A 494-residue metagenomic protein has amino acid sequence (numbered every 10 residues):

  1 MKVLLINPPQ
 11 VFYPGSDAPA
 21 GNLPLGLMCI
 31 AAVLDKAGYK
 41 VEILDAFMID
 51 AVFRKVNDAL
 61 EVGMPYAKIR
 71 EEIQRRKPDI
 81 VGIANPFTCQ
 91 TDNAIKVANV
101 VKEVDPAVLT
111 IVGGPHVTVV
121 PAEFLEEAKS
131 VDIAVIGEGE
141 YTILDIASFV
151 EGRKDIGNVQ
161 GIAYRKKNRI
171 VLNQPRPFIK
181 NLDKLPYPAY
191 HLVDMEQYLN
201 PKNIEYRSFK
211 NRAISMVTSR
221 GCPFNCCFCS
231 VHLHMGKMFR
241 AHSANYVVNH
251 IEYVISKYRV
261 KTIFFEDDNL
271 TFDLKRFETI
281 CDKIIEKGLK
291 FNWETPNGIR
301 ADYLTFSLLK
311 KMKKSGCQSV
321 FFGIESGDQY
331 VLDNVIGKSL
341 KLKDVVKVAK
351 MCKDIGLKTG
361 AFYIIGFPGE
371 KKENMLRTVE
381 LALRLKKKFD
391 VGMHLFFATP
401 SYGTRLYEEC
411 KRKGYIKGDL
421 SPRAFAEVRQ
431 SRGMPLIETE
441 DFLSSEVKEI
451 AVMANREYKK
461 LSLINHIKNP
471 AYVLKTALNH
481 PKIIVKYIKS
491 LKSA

Functional and structural regions predicted by a protein language model:
V3-L4, P9-D17, V159, R165-S215: N-terminal [4Fe-4S]-dependent radical SAM core
L5, R70, D79, T404-A494: Radical SAM enzyme core and accessory elements
N7, I43-M48, L233, Y363 (+1 more regions): Residue-level recognition of beta-strand->loop/alpha-helix junctions
G21-L34: Short catalytic helix/loop segments, enriched in acidic residues and glycine and frequently bearing histidine
V33-N181, T399, G403: Glycine-rich beta-alpha loop elements in corrinoid/cobalamin-binding modules across cobalamin-dependent enzymes
D50-V52, P121-E123, F224, K275 (+4 more regions): Flexible glycine/acidic-rich beta-alpha junction loops that bind and position SAM and/or redox cofactors in anaerobic
P121-E127, L308, G369-R384: Catalytic cores of alpha/beta
A189-I365, E380: Radical SAM [4Fe-4S] cluster-binding motif and immediate context
